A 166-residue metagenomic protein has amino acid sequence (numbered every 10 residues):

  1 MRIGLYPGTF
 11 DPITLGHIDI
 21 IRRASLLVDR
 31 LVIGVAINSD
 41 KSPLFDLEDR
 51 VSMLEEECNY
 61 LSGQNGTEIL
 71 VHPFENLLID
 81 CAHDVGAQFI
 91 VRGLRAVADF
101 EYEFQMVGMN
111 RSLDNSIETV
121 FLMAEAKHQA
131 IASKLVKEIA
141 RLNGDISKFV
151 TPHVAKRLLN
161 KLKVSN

Functional and structural regions predicted by a protein language model:
M1-N166: Nucleotidyltransferase catalytic core that binds NTPs
